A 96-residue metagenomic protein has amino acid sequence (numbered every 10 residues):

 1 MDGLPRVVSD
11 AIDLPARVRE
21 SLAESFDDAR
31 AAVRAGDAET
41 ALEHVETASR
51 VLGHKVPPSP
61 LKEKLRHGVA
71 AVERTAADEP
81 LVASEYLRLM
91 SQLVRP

Functional and structural regions predicted by a protein language model:
M1-P96: Acidic, polar-rich N-terminal leader regions of halophilic archaeal proteins
